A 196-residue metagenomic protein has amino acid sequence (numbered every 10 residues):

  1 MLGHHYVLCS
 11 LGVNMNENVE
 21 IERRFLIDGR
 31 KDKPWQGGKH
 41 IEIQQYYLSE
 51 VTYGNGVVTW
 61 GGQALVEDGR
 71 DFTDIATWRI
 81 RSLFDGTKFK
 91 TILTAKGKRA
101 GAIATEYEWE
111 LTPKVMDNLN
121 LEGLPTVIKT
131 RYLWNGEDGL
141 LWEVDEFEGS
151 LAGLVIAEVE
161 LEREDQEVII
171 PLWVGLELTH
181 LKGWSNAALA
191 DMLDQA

Functional and structural regions predicted by a protein language model:
V7, L11-A196: Phosphate-end processing signature that detects enzymes handling 5′-triphosphorylated RNA and polyphosphate
